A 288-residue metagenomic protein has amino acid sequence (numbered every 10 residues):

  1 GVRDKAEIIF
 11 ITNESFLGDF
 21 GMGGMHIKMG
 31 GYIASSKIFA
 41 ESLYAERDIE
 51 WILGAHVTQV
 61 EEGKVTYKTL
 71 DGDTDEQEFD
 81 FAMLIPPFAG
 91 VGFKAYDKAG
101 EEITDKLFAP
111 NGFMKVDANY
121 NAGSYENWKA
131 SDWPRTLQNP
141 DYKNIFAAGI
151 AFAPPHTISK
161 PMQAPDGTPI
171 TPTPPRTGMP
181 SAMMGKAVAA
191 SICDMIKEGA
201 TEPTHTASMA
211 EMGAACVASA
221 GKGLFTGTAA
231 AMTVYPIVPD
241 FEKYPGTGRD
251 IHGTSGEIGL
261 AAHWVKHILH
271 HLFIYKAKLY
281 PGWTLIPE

Functional and structural regions predicted by a protein language model:
G1-R3, N127-L137, M195-T201: Alpha-helix termini
V2-A6, P140, H205-M209: Short helix-terminating capping/connector loops at secondary-structure junctions
V2-N119, S124-Y125, A200: A Rossmann-like FAD-binding core segment of flavoenzymes
G18-D19, F93, H156, F225-G227: Short catalytic/ligand-binding loop motif for oxyanion handling, primarily in non-cytosolic enzymes, centered on
F20-G24, I158-K160, T228-A230: Short aromatic-enriched loop/helix-cap "lid" or pocket-rim segments at secondary-structure transitions that line
S35, I52, P140, P180-M183: Conserved active-site and cofactor/substrate-binding residues in soluble primary-metabolism enzymes
D80-F81, I85-S181: FAD-site-proximal beta/loop scaffold in flavoenzymes
T177-P180, M184-E288: C-terminal, flexible cofactor-proximal segment of oxidoreductases
